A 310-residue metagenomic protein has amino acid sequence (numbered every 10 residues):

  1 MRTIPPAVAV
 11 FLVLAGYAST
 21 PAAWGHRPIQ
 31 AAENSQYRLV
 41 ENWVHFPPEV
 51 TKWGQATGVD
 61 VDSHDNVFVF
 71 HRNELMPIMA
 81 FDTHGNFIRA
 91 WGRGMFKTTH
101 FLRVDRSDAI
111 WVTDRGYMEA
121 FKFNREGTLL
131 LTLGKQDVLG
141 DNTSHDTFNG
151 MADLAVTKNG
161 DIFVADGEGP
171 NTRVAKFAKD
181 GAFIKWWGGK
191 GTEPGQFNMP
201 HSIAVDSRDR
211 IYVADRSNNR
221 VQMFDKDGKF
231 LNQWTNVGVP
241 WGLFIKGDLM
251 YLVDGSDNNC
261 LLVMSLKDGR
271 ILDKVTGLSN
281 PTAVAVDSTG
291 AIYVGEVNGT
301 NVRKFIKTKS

Functional and structural regions predicted by a protein language model:
M1-P5: Positively charged n-region of N-terminal signal peptides that target proteins for export
A7-Y17: Bacterial N-terminal signal peptides
S19-S310: Eukaryotic scaffold repeat domains enriched in small/polar residues
